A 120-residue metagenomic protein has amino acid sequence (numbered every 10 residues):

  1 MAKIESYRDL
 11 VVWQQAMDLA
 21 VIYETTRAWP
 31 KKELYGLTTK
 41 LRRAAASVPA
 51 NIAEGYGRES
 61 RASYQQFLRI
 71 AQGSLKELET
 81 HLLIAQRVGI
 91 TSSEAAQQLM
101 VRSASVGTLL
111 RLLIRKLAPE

Functional and structural regions predicted by a protein language model:
M1-E120: Amphipathic alpha-helical assembly/interaction segments
